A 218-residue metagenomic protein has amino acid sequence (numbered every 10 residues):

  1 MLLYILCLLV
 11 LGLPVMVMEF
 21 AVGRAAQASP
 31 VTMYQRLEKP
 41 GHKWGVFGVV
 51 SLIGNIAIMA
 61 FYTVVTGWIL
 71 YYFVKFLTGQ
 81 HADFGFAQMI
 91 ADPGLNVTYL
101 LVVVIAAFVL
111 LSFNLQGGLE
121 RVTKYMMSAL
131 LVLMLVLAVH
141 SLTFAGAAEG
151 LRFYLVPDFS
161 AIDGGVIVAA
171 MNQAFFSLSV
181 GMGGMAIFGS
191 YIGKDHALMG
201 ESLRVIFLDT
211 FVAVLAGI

Functional and structural regions predicted by a protein language model:
M1-E19, L95-N96: Extracellular loop-to-transmembrane helix junctions
M1-Y4, K43-V50, D83-F84, H196-V205: Membrane-interface alpha-helices at helix entry/exit sites of multi-pass transporters
I5-V10, V50-F61, V102-V109, V122 (+1 more regions): Hydrophobic alpha-helical transmembrane segments of multi-pass membrane proteins
C7-M16, V50-I69, A129-A138, L208-I218: Hydrophobic alpha-helical membrane-insertion segments
V22: Catalytic core of tubulin tyrosine ligase-like
A25-I53, T63-Q116, A145-A169: Inter-helical loop and helix-membrane interface segments of multi-pass membrane transporters/permeases
M59, L115-Q116, L198: Membrane-helix interface/capping residues of multi-pass secondary transporters
E120, K124-I218: Membrane-embedded translocation segments of transport machinery
